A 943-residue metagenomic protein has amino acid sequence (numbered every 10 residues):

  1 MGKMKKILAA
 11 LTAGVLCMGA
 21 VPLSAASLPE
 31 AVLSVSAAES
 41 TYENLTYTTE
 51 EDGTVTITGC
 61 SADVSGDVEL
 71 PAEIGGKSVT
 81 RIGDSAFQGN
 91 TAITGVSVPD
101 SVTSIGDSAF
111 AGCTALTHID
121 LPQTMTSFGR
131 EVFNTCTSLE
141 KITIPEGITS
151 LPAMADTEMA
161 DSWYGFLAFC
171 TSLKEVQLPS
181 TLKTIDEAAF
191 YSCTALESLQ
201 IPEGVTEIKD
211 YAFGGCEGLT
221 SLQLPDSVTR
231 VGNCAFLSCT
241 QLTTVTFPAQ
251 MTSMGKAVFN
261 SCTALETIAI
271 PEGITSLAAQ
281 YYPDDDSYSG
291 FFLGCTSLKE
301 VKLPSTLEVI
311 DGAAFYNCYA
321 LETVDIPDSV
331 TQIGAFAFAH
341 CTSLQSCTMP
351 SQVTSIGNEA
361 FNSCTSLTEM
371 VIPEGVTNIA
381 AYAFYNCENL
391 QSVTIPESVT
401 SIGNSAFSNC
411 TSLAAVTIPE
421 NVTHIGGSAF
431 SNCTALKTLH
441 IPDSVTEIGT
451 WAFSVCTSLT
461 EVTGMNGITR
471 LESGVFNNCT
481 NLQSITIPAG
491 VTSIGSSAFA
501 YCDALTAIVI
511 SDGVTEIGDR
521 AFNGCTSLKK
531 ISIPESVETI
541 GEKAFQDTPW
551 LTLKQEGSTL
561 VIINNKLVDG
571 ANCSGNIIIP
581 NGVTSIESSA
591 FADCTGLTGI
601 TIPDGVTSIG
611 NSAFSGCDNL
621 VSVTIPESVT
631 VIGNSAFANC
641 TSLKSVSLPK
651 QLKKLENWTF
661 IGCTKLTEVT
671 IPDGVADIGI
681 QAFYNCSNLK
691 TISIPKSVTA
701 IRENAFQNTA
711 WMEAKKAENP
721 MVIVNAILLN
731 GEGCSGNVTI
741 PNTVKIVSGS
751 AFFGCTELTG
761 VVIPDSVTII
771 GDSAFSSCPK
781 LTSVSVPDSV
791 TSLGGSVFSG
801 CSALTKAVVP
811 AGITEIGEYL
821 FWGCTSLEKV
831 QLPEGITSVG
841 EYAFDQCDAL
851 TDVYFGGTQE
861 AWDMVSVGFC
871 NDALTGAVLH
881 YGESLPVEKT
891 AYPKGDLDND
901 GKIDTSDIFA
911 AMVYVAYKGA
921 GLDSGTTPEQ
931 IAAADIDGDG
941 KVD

Functional and structural regions predicted by a protein language model:
M1-A38, L897-D900, A911-V915, I936-G940: Gram-positive cell-envelope targeting signals
L23-A25, L885-D943: Cellulosome-associated attachment modules in secreted, modular CAZymes
L23-T54, K889-A891: Low-complexity, acidic Ser/Thr/Pro-rich repeat tracts that form intrinsically disordered stalk/linker regions of very
A25, N44-V55, V64-T80, T91-S104 (+33 more regions): Structural signature of tandem-repeat unit edges
D84-A86, G106-A109, G129-N134, Y164-F166 (+28 more regions): Consensus positions within tandem repeat domains that build extended binding/scaffold surfaces
A153-G165, A278-G290: Intrinsically disordered, low-complexity Ser/Thr- and acidic-rich flexible linkers and loops, especially at boundaries
F166-A168, F292, D569, G868-V878 (+1 more regions): Short, conserved catalytic or adaptor-binding loops enriched in Gly and charged residues
E587, S748, T858, D907-I908 (+1 more regions): Stable alpha-helical elements in mature extracytoplasmic
